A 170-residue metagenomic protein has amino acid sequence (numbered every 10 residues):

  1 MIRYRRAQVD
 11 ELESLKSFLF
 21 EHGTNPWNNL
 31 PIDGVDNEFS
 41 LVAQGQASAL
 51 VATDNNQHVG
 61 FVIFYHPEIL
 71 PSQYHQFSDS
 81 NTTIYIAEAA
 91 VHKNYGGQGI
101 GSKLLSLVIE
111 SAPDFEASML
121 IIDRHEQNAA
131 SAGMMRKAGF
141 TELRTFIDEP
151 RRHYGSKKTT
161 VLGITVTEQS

Functional and structural regions predicted by a protein language model:
I2-S17: A short beta-loop-alpha structural element at the N-terminal edge of CoA-dependent acyl/N-acetyltransferase catalytic
V9, N28, D36-A87, H92 (+1 more regions): Acetyl-CoA-dependent GNAT
S17-I32: Helix-loop element at the rim of GNAT/NAT acetyltransferase active sites that forms part of the acceptor-substrate
V91, G97-E110, G133, K137: Conserved acetyl-CoA-binding loop-helix of GNAT-fold acetyltransferases
A112-R124: Conserved GNAT acetyl-CoA-binding A-motif
I122-A132: Conserved beta-strand-loop-alpha-helix junction that forms the acyl-donor binding cleft
D123, R136-S156: Conserved catalytic-core motifs of GNAT/GCN5-like acyltransferases
D148-S170: C-terminal "cap" of GNAT-fold acetyltransferases
